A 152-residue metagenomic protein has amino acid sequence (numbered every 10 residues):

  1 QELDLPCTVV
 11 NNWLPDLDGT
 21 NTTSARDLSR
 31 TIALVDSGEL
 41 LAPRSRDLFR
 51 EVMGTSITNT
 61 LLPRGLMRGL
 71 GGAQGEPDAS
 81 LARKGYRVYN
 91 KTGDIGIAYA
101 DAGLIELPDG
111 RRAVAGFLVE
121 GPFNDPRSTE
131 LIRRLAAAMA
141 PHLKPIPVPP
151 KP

Functional and structural regions predicted by a protein language model:
Q1-P152: Penicillin-recognizing serine hydrolase domain
